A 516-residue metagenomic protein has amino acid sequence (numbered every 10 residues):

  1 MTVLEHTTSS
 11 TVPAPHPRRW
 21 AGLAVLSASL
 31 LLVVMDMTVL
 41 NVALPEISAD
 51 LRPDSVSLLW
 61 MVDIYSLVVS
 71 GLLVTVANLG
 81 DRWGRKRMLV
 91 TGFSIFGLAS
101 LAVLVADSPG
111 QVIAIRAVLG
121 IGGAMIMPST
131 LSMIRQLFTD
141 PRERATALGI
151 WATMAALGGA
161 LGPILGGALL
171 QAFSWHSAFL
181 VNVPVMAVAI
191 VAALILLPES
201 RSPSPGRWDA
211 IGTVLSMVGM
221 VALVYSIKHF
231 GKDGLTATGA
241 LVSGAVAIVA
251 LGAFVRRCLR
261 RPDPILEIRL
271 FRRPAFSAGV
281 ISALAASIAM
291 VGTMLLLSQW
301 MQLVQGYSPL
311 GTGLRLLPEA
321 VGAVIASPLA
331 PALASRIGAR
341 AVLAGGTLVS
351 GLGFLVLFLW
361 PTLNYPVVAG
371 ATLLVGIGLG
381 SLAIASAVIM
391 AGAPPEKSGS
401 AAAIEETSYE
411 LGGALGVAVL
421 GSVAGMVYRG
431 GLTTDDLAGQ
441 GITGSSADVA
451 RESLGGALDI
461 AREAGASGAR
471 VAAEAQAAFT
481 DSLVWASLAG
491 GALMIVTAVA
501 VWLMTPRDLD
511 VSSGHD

Functional and structural regions predicted by a protein language model:
T2-I195, L329-A330, I337, G345 (+1 more regions): Transmembrane-helix bundle of Major Facilitator Superfamily
T8, V12, V188, V388 (+5 more regions): Hydrophobic transmembrane architecture of multi-pass small-molecule transporters
R18-M35, L40-V42, R52, T238-V246 (+3 more regions): 12-transmembrane solute porter fold
D81-R82, V105-D107, L170-F173, K228 (+6 more regions): Membrane-helix boundary and inter-helical linker elements of multi-pass secondary transporters
L101-V105, I190-I195, G252-R256, L355-L359 (+3 more regions): Membrane-embedded alpha-helical segments of multi-pass transporters/permeases
A106-S108, T139, L196-E199, G231-K232 (+5 more regions): Short helix-capping/hinge motifs at transmembrane helix termini and TM-loop junctions
M133, L137, L196, Y225 (+3 more regions): A residue-level signal for alpha-helical anchor/packing sites in multi-pass solute transporters
G149, Q171-A283, A289, Y307-P309 (+2 more regions): Hydrophobic transmembrane-helix bundles of small-molecule transporters
